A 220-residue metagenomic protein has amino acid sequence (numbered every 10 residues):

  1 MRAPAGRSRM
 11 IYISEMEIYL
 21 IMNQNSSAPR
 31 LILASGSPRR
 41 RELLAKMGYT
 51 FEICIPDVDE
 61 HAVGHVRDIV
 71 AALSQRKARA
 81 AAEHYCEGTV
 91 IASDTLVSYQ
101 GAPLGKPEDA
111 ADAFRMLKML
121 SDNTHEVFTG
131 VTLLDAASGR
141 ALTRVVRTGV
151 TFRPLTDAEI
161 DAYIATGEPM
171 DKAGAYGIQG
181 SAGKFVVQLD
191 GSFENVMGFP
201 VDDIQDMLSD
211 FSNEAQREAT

Functional and structural regions predicted by a protein language model:
M1-I21, A219: N-terminal amphipathic/basic-hydrophobic helices that include classical n-h-c signal peptides and signal-anchor
N23-L31, G64-T220: Anionic-ligand binding patches
N23-Y49: N-terminal beta1-alpha1 ligand-phosphate binding loop
G36, P56, A136: Cofactor-binding loop segments of dinucleotide-utilizing enzymes, especially the Rossmann-like FAD- and NAD(P)+-binding
R40, E60-A62, R140: Flexible, glycine-rich phosphate/dinucleotide-binding loops and adjacent beta-alpha linkers at cofactor/substrate
E42-K46, A62-V63, E83-H84: Short loop/helix-cap segments at secondary-structure boundaries that form the rim of catalytic
Y49-T50, G177: A generic short alpha-helical patch detector that favors 3-5-residue windows in or near N-terminal regions
E52-E60: A short beta-strand-loop structural module common to alpha/beta enzyme folds
